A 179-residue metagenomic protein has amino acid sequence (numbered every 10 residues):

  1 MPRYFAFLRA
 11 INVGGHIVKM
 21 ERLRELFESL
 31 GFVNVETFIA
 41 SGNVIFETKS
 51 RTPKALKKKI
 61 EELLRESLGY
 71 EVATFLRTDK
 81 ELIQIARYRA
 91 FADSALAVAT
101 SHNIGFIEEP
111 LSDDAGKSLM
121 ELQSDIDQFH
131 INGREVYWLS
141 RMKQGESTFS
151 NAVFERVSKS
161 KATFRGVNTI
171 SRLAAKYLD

Functional and structural regions predicted by a protein language model:
P2-S41, I45-D179: Surface-exposed, charge/polar-rich loops and edge strands
